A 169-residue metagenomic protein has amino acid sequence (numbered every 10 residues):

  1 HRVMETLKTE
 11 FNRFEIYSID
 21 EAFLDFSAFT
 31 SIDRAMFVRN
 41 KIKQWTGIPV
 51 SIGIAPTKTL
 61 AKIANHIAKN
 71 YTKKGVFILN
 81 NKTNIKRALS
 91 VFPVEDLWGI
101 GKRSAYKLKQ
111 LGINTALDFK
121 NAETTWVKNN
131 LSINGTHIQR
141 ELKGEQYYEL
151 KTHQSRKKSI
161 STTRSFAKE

Functional and structural regions predicted by a protein language model:
H1-I19, F23, L142: Residues that scaffold, gate, or flank divalent-cation-dependent active/transport sites
R2, T6-E10, F37-T46, K107 (+2 more regions): Generic non-transmembrane alpha-helical segments
Y17-E21, A55-K58, S155: Short Gly/Ser/Thr- and Asp/Glu-enriched loop/turn motifs at secondary-structure junctions
I19-F23, R87, I160-T163: Acidic/polar active-site rim loop that often engages polyanionic ligands
L24-R39, G112: Catalytic palm subdomain of template-directed nucleic-acid polymerases, centered on the conserved carboxylate motif
I32-E95: Long, highly charged, low-complexity intrinsically disordered interaction regions that mediate electrostatic DNA/RNA
S104-E169: DNA-contacting surface of Y-family translesion DNA polymerases
